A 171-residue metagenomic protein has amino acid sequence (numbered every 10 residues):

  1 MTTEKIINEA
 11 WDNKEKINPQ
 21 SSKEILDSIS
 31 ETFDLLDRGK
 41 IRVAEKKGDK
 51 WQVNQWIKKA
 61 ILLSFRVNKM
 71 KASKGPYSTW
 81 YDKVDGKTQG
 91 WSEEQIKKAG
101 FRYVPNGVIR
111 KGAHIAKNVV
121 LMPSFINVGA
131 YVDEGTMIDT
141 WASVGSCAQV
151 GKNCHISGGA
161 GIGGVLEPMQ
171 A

Functional and structural regions predicted by a protein language model:
M1-F101: Terminal amphipathic alpha-helical/low-complexity segments used for targeting or macromolecular assembly
F101-A171: Structural signal for interior beta-strand "rungs" in well-ordered beta-sheet cores of soluble enzyme domains
